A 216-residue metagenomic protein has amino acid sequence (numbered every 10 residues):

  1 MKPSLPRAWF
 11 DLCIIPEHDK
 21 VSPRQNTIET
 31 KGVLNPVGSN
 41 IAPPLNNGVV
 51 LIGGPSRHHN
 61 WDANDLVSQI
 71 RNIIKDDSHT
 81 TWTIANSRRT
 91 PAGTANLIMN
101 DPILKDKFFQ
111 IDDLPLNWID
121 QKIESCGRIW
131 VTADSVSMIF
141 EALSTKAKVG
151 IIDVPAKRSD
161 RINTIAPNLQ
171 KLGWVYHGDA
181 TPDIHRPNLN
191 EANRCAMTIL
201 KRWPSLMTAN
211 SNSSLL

Functional and structural regions predicted by a protein language model:
M1-L5, I14-V21, R88-P91, I103 (+1 more regions): Short, polar loop motifs at secondary-structure junctions
R7-A63, G178-D179, I184-N193: A nucleotide-sugar donor-handling region in carbohydrate enzymes
I14-I15, T81-R88, G150-D153: Short internal beta-strands
V21-P23, H58-N60, R89-N96, K157-R161: Short, charged/polar "capping" segments at the starts of alpha-helices and the immediately preceding loops
N35-A92, D112: Active-site donor-nucleotide binding/catalytic segment of nucleotide-sugar enzymes
M99-S137: Donor nucleotide-activated moiety binding/catalytic core segment of transferases that use nucleotide-activated donors
S137-P187: Catalytic binding pocket for nucleotide-activated donors in carbohydrate/polymer assembly enzymes
A166-L216: Leloir-type glycosyltransferase catalytic cores
